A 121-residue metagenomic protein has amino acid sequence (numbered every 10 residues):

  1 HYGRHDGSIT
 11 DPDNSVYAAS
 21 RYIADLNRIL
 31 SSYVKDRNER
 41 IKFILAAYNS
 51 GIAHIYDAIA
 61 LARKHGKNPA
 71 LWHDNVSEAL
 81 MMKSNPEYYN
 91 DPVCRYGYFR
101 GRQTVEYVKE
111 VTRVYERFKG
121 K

Functional and structural regions predicted by a protein language model:
H1-F43, Y88-R95: Substrate-binding clefts and substrate-entry loops adjacent to catalytic sites of polymer-processing enzymes acting on
E39-R117: Catalytic and substrate-binding regions of cell-wall glycan-acting enzymes that process beta-1,4-linked
K119-K121: Pan-zinc metallopeptidase signature
